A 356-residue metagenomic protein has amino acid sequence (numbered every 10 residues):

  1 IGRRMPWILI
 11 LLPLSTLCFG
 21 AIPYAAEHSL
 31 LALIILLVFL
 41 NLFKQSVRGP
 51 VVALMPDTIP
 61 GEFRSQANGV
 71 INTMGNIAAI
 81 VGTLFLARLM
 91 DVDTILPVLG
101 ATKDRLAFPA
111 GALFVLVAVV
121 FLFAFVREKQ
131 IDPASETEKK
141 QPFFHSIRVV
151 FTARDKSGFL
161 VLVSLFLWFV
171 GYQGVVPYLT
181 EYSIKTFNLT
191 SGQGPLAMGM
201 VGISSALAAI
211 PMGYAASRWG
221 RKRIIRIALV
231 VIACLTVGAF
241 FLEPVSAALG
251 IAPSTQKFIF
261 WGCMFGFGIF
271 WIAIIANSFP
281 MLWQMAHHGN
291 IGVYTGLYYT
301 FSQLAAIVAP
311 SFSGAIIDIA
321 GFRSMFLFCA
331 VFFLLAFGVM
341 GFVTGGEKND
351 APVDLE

Functional and structural regions predicted by a protein language model:
I1-G2, A208-R221, I317-D318: Helix-to-loop junctions at the C-terminal end of transmembrane segments in multipass secondary transporters
I1-L12, R218-V230: Cytoplasmic membrane-interface "Motif A"-like loop-to-helix N-cap segments of 12-TM Major Facilitator Superfamily
I8-H28, V231-P253: C-terminal ends and interior cores of transmembrane alpha-helices in multi-pass membrane transporters/permeases
C18-I22, S29-V47, I251-A273: Hydrophobic core of transmembrane alpha-helices in multi-pass small-molecule transporters, especially MFS/SLC-type
S46-I59, A273-H287: Intracellular juxtamembrane helix-capping segments at the cytosolic ends of symmetry-related transmembrane helices
N68-M90, Y299-A309: Glycine-rich segments within core transmembrane alpha-helices of 12-TM secondary carriers
K129-L162, E356: Juxtamembrane intracellular "pre-TM" segments in multi-pass secondary transporters
P177-G194: Short amphipathic helix-loop junctions that connect adjacent transmembrane helices in Major Facilitator Superfamily/SLC
